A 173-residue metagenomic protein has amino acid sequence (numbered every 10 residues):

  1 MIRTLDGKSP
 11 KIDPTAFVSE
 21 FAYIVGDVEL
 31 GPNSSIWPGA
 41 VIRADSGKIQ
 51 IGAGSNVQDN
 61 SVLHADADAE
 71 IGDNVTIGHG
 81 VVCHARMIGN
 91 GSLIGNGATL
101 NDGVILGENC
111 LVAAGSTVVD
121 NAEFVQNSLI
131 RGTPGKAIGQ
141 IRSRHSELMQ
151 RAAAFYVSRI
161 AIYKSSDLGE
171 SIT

Functional and structural regions predicted by a protein language model:
M1-K11, D45-K48, A53, D59-S61 (+2 more regions): Glycine-rich hexapeptide-repeat left-handed beta-helix
G7, I12-A65: A positional/architectural concept
A69-I71: Long, polar low-complexity repeats
